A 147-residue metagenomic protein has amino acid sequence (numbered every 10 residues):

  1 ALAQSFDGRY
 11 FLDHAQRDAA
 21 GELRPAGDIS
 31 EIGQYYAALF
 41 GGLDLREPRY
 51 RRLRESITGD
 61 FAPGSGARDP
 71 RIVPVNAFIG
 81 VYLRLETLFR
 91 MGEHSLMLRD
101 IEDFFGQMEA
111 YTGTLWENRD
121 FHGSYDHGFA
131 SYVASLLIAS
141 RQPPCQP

Functional and structural regions predicted by a protein language model:
A1-P147: Active-site core of glycosidic bond-cleaving carbohydrate-active enzymes
